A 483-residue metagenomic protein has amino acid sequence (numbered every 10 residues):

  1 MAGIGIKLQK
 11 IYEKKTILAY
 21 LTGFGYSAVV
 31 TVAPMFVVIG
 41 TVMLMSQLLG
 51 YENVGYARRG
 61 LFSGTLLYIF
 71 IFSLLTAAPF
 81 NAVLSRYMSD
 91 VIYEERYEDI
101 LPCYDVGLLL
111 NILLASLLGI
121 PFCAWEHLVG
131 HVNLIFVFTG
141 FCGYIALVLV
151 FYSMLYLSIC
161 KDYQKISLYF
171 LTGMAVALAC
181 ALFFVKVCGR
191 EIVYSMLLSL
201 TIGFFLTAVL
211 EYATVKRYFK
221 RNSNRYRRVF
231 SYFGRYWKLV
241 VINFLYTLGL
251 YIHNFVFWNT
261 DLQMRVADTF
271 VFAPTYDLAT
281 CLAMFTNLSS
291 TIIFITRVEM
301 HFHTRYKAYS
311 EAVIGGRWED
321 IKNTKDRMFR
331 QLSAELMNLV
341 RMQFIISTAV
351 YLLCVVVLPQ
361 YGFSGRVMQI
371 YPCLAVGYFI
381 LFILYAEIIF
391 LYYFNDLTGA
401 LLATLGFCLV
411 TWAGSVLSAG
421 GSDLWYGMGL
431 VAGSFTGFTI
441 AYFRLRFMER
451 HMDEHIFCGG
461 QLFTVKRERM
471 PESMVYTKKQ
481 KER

Functional and structural regions predicted by a protein language model:
M1-M43, G60-L61, F230-L239, I456-R483: N-terminal membrane topogenesis motif
S63-S89, T247, Y251, T280-R305: Small-residue-rich midsections of specific transmembrane alpha-helices
L67-F72, L109-L113, P121-S153, Q343-V350 (+1 more regions): Alpha-helical transmembrane segments of multi-pass membrane proteins
A78-A82, T139-C160, S195-V209, V350 (+3 more regions): Short runs within selected transmembrane alpha-helices of multi-pass transporters and secretion channels
E94-Y104, D277-V357: Specific pore-lining/lateral-gate transmembrane helices of multi-pass inner-membrane transport and insertion machines
S153, L168-R190, V350, L402-D423: Alpha-helical transmembrane segments of multi-pass membrane transporters and transport-associated inner-membrane enzymes
Y169-K216, L424-F447: Hydrophobic alpha-helical transmembrane segments
S199-E299: Transmembrane helical elements of multi-pass membrane transporters/channels
